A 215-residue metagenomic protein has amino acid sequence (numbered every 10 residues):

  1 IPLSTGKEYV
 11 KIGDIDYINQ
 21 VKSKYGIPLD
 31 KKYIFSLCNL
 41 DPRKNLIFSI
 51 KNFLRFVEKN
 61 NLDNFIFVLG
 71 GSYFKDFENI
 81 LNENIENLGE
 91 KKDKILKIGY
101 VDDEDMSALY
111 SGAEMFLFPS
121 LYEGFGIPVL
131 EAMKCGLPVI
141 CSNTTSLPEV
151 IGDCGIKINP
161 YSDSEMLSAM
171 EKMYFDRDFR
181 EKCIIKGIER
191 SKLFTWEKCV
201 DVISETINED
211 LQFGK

Functional and structural regions predicted by a protein language model:
I1-K215: Carbohydrate transferase catalytic cores enriched for Leloir-type hexosyltransferases
